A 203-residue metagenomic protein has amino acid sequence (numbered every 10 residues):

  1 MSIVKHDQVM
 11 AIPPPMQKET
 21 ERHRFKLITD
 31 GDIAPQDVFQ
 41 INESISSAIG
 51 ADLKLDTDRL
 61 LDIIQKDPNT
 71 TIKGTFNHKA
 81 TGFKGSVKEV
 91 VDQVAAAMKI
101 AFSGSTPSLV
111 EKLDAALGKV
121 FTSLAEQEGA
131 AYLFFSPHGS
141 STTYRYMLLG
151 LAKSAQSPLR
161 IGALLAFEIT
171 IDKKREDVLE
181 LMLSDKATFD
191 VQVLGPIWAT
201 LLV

Functional and structural regions predicted by a protein language model:
S2-L61, Q65, T70, G74-E89 (+1 more regions): C-terminal assembly and membrane-engagement modules of membrane-active proteins
V90-A125: Membrane-active amphipathic alpha-helices enriched in small hydrophobic residues
